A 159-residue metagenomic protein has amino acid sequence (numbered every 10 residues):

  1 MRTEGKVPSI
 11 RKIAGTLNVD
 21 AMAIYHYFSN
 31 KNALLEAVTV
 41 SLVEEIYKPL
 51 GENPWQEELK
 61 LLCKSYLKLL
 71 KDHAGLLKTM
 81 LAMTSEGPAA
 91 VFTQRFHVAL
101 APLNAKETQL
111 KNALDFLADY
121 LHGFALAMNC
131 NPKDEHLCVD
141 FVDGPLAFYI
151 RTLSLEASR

Functional and structural regions predicted by a protein language model:
M1-A33: Helix-turn-helix
F28, V38-T39, L114: DNA major-groove recognition helix of helix-turn-helix
A37, E57, K78, E107-N112: Short, solvent-exposed positions on alpha-helices
T39, L67-H97, L126-C130: Amphipathic alpha-helical segments used for helix-helix packing
Y47-L81, P88, L117: Hydrophobic alpha-helical connector segments
L62, L81-F116, H122, H136-G144: Amphipathic alpha-helical packing segments from all-alpha helical-bundle domains
C130-R159: C-terminal peripheral helix-coil segments that are non-catalytic and often amphipathic
